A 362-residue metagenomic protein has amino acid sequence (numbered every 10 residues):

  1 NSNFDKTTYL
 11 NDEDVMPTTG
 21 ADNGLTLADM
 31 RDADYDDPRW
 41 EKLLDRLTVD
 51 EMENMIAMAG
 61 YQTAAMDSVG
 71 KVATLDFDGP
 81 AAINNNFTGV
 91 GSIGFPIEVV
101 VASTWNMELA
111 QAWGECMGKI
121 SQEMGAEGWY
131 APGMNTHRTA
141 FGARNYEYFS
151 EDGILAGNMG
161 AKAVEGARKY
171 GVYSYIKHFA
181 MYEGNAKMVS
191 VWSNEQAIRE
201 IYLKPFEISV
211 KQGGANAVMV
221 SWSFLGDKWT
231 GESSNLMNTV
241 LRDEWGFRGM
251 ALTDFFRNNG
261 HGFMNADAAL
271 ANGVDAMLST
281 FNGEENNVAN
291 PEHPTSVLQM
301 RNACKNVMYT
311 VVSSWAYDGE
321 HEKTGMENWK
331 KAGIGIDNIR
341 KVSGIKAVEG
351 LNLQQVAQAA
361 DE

Functional and structural regions predicted by a protein language model:
N1-E362: Glycoside hydrolase catalytic-domain context in secreted enzymes
